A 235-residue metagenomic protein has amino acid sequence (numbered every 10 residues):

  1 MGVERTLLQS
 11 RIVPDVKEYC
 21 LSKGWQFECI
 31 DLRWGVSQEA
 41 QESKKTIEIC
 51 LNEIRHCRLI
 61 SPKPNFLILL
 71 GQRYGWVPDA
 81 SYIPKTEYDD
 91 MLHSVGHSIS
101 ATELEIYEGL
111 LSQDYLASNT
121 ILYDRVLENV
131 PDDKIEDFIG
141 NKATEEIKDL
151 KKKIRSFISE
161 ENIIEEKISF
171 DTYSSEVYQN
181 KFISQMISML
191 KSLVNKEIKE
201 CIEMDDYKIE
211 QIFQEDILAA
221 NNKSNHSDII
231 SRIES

Functional and structural regions predicted by a protein language model:
M1-A220: Conserved catalytic or regulatory cores that recognize and/or transform ribose-phosphate-containing ligands
L218-S235: N-terminal pre-P-loop "Q-motif" helix
